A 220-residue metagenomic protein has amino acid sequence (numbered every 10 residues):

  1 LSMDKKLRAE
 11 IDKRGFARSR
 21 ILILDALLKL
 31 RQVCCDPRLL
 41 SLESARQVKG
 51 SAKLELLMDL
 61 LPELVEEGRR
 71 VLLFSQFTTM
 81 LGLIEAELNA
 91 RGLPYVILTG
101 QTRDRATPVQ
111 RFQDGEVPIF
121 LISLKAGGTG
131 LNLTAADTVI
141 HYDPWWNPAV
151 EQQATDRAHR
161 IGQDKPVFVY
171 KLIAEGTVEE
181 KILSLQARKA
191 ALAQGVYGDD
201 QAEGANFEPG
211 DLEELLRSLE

Functional and structural regions predicted by a protein language model:
L1, G100, T107-P108, I122-E203 (+2 more regions): SF2 helicase/translocase ATPase core recognition
S2-A9: Cytochrome P450 catalytic domain signature, combining two hallmark sequence patches
D4, L27, L81, K189-A190: Short amphipathic alpha-helical/adjacent loop interface patches that line ligand and macromolecule-binding sites
E10-L131, A202, N206-E220: Conserved Helicase C-terminal RecA-like lobe
